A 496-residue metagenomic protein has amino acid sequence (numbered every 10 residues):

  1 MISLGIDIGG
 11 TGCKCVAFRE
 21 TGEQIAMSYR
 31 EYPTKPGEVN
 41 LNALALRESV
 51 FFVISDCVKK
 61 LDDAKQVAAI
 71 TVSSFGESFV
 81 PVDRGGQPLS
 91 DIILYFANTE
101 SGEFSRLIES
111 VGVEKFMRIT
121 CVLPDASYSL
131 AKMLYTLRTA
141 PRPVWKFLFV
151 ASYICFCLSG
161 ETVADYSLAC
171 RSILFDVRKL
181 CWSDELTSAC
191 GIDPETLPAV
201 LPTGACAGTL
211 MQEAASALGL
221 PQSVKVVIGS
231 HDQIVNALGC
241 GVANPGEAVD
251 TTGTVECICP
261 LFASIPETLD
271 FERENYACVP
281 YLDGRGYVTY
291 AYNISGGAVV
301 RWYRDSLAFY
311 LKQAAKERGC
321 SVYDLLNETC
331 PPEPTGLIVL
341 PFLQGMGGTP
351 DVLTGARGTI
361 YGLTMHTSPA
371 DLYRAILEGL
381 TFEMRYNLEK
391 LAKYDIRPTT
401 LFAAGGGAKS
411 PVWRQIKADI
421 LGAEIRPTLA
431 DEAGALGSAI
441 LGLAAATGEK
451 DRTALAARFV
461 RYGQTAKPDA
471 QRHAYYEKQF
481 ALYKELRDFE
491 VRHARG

Functional and structural regions predicted by a protein language model:
M1-D91, R118, A215-S216, L220-K225 (+2 more regions): N-terminal glycine/serine-rich phosphate-binding loop of ATP-dependent small-molecule kinases, especially carbohydrate
L4-G5, S101, I108-T120, Y128-V163 (+4 more regions): Active-site core segments that coordinate phosphate-bearing ligands/cofactors across diverse enzyme families
R30-Y32, P202, P468: Active-site donor-binding loop signature of nucleotide-sugar glycosyltransferases
K59-L94, T120-S127, C155-D176, A199-P202 (+1 more regions): Short beta-strand-loop/turn "lid" adjacent to the catalytic site in phosphate-handling enzymes
D63-Q66, D193-T196, R397: Short loop/turn motifs at secondary-structure junctions
R84-P88, R106, S110-V111: Hydrophobic or amphipathic alpha-helical targeting/insertion segments
A97: Carbohydrate-associated surface elements
C190-P202: A conserved helix-loop-beta module that forms one wall/lid of the active-site cleft in ATP-utilizing catalytic domains
